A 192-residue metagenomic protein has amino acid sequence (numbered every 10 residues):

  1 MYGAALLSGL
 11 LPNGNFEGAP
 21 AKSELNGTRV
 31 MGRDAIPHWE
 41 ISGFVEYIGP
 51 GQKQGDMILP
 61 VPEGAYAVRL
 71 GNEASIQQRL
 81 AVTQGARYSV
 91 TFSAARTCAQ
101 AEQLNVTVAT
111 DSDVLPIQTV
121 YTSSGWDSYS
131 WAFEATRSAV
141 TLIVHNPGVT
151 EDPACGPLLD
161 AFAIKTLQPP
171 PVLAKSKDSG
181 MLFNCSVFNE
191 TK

Functional and structural regions predicted by a protein language model:
M1-S112, P116-K192: Aromatic (Trp/Tyr/Phe) and Gly/Pro-enriched flexible surface segments
